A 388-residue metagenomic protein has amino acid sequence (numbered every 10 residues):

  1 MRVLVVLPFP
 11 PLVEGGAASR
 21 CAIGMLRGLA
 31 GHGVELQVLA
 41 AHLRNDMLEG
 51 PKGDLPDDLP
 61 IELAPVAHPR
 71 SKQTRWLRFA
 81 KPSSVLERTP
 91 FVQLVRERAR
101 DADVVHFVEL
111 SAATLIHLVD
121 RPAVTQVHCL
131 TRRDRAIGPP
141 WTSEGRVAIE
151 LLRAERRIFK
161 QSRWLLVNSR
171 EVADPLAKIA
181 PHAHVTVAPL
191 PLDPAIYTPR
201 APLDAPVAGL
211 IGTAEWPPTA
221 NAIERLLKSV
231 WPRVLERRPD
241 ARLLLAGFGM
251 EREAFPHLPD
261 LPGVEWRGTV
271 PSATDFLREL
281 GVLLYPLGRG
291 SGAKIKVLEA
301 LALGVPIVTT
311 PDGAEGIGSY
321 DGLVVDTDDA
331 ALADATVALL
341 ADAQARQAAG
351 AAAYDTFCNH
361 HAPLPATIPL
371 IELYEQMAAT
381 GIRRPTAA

Functional and structural regions predicted by a protein language model:
A17, Q344-Y374: A charged, aromatic-enriched C-terminal amphipathic alpha-helix characteristic of glycosyltransferases across folds
C21, P191-I196, P202-D260, E265-E279: Conserved catalytic-core segment of nucleotide-activated headgroup transferases in glycan assembly
V92-E97, T131, G145-L165: Membrane-proximal helix-turn-helix segments that form the acceptor-binding/catalytic region of lipid-linked
D103, R163, R278-G292, L303-P306: Acidic donor-binding loop of glycosyltransferase active sites
L118-A136: Active-site proximal beta-strand in glycosyltransferases
E171, A188-P191: Carbohydrate-associated surface elements
K296-A302, P306-T310: Short hydrophobic beta-strand element within catalytic cores of glycosyltransferases and related nucleotide-activated
G322-A330, A338-Q344: Conserved acidic donor-binding segment of nucleotide-sugar-dependent glycosyltransferases
